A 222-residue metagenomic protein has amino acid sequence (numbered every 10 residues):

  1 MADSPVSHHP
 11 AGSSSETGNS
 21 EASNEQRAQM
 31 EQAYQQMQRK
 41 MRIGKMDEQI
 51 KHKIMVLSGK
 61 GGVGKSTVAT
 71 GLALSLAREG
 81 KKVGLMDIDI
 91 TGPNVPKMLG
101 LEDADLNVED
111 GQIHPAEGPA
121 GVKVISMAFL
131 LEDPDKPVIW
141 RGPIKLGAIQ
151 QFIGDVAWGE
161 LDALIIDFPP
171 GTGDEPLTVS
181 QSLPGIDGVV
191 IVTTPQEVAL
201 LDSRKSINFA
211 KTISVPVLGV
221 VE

Functional and structural regions predicted by a protein language model:
M1-K60: Extreme N-terminal, non-catalytic leader segments that precede Walker-type/kinase nucleotide-binding cores
I50, G61, D87, V95 (+4 more regions): Residue-level signature of catalytic and energy-coupling elements of molecular machines, predominantly ATP/GTP-dependent
K53, L57, E79, M98-E102 (+7 more regions): Conserved, well-folded catalytic cores of nucleic-acid-processing and energy-transducing macromolecular machines
K53-D89, I207: Walker A/P-loop phosphate-binding motif and the immediately C-terminal alpha-helix
V63-G71, P93-P96, G171-P176, V198-D202: Short glycine/serine/threonine-rich phosphate/pyrophosphate-binding segments that cradle anionic phosphate groups
K82-G84, I88-P134, I139, L146 (+1 more regions): Phosphate-binding loop that captures ATP/GTP phosphates
L131-V179: Phosphate-binding/switch loop-helix module in NTP-utilizing enzymes
A163-E222: Conserved catalytic-core segment of NTP-binding enzymes
